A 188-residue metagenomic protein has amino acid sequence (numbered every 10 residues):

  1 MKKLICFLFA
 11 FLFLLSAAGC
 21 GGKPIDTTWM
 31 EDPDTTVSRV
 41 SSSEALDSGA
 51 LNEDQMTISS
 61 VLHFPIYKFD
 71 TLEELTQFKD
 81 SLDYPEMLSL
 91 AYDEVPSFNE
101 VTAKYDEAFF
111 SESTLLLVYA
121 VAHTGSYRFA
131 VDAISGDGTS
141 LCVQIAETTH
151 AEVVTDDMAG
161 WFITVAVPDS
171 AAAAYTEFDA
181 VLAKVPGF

Functional and structural regions predicted by a protein language model:
M1-L4, L8-F9: Positively charged n-region of N-terminal signal peptides that target proteins for export
F9-A10, V165: Enrichment for repetitive, rod-forming helical segments
S16-G19: C-terminal motif of bacterial Sec signal peptides marking the signal peptidase cleavage site
G21-F188: Exposed, flexible binding/inhibitory loops of compact, secreted disulfide-stabilized domains
